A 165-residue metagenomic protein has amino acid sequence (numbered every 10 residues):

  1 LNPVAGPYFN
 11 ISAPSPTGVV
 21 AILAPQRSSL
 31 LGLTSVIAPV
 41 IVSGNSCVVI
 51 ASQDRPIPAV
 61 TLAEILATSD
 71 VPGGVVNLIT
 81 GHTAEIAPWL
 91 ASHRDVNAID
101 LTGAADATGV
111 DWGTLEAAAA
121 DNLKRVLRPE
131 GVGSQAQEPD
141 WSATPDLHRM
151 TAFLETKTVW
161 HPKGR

Functional and structural regions predicted by a protein language model:
L1-N2, I11, R94, D100-R165: C-terminal segments
N2-P72: Conserved small-residue-rich beta-alpha loop and adjacent elements that most often cradle the phosphate/pyrophosphate
F9, A87-P88: Short hydrophobic/charged patches on amphipathic alpha-helices used for structural packing and interfaces
A38-I41, W89, A118: Hydrophobic/aromatic ligand-binding patch that stacks against planar heteroaromatic rings of cofactors or nucleotides
G44, V76, L90: Residue-level signal for inorganic ion chemistry
C47-I50, N77-I79, A98-D100: Short hydrophobic alpha-helical runs that function as membrane-insertion/retention elements
G73, T80, E130: Short loop/edge segments at beta-strand edges and connector loops that shape dinucleotide/nucleotide cofactor-binding
H82-I86: Short helix-initiation/N-cap motifs at beta->coil->alpha
